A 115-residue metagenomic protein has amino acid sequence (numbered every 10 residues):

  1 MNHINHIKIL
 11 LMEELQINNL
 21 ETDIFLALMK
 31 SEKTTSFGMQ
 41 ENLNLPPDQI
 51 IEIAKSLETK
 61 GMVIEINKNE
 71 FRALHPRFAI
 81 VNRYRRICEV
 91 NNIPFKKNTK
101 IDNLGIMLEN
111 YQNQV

Functional and structural regions predicted by a protein language model:
M1-E14: Short, Lys/Arg-enriched N-terminal segment that forms or immediately precedes the first helix of a structured domain
L11-E21, T35, E65-C88: Short, cationic-aromatic polyanion-contact patches
E21-L28: Short alpha-helical "packing" element that flanks the helix-turn-helix/winged-helix DNA-binding module
A27, N42, K97-N98: Short acidic/histidine-centered micro-motifs embedded in hydrophobic/aromatic stretches that mark compact functional
E32-N42: Short acidic, hydrophobic short linear motifs in intrinsically disordered regions
N44-T59: Short amphipathic alpha-helical interaction segments
R83-V115: Amphipathic alpha-helical dimerization/coiled-coil segments that flank or bridge DNA-binding/regulatory modules
